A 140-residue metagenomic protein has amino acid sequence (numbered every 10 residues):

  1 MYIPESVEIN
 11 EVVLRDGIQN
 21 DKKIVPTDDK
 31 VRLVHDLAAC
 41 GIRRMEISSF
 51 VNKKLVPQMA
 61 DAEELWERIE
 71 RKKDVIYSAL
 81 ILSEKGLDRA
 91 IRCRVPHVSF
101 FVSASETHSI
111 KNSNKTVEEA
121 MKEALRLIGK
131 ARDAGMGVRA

Functional and structural regions predicted by a protein language model:
M1-K22, S99-N112, G135-A140: N-terminal small/glycine-rich loop or linker at the start of catalytic domains across soluble metabolic enzymes
I3-V12, K30-S48, K53-A60: N-terminal glycine-rich anion-binding loops that anchor highly charged ligand groups
N10-V31, V75-E84, S109-V117: Active-site mouth loops of central-metabolism enzymes
G17, L37, A90, V98: Conserved, mostly hydrophobic/aromatic
R43-R68, V102-T116: Glycine-rich, proline-tolerant flexible connector loops at the mouths of alpha/beta enzymes
R44-E46, S78, S99, R139: Conserved beta-strand positions in the central sheet of alpha/beta enzyme cores
L55-A79, E118-A140: Alpha-helix-loop-beta-strand connector modules within alpha/beta enzyme cores
L82-R94: Catalytic cores of alpha/beta
